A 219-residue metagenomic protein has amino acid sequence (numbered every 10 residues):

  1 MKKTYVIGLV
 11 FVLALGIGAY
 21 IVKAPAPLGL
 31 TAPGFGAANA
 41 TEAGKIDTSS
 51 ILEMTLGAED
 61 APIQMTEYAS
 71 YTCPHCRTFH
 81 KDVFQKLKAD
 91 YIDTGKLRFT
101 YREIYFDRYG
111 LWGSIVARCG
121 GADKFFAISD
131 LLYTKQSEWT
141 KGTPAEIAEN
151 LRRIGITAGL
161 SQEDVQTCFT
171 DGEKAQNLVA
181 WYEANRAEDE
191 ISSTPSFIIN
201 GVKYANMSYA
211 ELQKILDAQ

Functional and structural regions predicted by a protein language model:
K2-A37, S70, F84, R153-Q219: C-terminal cap of thioredoxin/glutaredoxin-like
A32-I46, S50-I51: Short extracytoplasmic/periplasmic juxtamembrane "stem" segments immediately C-terminal to an N-terminal membrane anchor
K45-I63: A short beta-strand-turn-helix
A58, E67, K81, N206: Conserved strand-loop elements at the edges of beta-sheets that form or border functional pockets
E59, I92-T94, D189-S192: Extracellular/periplasmic catalytic domains that process cell-envelope and extracellular macromolecules
P62, T66-S70: Immediate post-signal-peptide N-terminus of mature secreted/exported proteins
Q64, K96-R98, S196: Residues at or immediately flanking beta-strands
A69-T72, R77-I156: Structural alpha/beta surface segment adjacent to cysteine/selenocysteine redox centers across thiol/disulfide enzymes
